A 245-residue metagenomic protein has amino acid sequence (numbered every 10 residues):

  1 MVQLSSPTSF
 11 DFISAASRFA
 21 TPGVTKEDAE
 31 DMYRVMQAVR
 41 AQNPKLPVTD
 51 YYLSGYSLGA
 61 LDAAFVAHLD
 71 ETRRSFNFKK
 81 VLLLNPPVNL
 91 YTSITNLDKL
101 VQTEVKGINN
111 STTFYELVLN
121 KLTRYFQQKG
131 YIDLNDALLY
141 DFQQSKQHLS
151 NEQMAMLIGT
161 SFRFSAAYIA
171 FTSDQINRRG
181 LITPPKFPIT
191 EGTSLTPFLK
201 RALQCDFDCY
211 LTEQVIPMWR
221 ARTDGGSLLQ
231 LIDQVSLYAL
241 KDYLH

Functional and structural regions predicted by a protein language model:
M1-A15: Conserved alpha/beta-hydrolase
S5, S54, L82-N85: Alpha/beta-hydrolase-fold catalytic nucleophile elbow
T21-N43: Alpha/beta-hydrolase active-site loop
N43, D70-R74: Active-site catalytic pocket residues across diverse enzymes, especially alpha/beta-hydrolases
S54-A63: Gly/Ala-rich beta-loop-alpha elbow adjacent to hydrolase catalytic centers
F65-L69: Active-site signature of alpha/beta-hydrolase-fold catalytic machinery across serine- and Asp/Cys-nucleophile hydrolases
R74-F198: Alpha/beta-hydrolase-fold enzymes
T172-H245: C-terminal subdomain of alpha/beta-hydrolase-fold enzymes, centered on the catalytic histidine and its supporting
